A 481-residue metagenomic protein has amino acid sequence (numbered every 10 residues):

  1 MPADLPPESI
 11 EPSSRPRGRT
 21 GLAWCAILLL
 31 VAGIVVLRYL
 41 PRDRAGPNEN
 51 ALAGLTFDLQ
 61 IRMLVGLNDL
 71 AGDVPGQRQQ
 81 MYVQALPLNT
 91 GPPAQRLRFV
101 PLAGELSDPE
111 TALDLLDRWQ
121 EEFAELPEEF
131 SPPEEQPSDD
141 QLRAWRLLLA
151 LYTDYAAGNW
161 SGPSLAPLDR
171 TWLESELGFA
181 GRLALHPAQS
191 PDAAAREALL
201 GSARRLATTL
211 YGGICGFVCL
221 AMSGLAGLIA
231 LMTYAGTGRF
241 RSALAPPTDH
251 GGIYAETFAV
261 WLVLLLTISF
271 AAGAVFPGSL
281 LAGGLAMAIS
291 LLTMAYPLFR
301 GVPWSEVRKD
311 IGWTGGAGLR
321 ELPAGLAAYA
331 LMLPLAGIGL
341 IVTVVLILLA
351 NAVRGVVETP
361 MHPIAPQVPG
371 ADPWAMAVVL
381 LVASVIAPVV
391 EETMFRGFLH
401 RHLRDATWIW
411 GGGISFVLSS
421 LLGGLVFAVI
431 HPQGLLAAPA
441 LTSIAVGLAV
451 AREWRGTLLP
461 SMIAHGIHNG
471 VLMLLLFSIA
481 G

Functional and structural regions predicted by a protein language model:
P2-G76, Q80, L88, F99 (+3 more regions): Transmembrane helix-loop-helix hairpins at the membrane interface of multi-pass integral membrane proteins
P2-S305, L475-G481: N-terminal, membrane-interfacial amphipathic/helix-forming hydrophobic leader that caps and precedes the first
V36-L37, L220, M294, Y329-M332 (+2 more regions): Hydrophobic alpha-helical segments of integral membrane proteins
A45-E49, F270-A286, G301-A387, D405 (+1 more regions): Juxtamembrane helix-loop-helix connectors linking adjacent transmembrane helices in multi-pass membrane enzymes
E129-P133, L349-R354, T407-F416: Intrinsically disordered, low-complexity coil segments
